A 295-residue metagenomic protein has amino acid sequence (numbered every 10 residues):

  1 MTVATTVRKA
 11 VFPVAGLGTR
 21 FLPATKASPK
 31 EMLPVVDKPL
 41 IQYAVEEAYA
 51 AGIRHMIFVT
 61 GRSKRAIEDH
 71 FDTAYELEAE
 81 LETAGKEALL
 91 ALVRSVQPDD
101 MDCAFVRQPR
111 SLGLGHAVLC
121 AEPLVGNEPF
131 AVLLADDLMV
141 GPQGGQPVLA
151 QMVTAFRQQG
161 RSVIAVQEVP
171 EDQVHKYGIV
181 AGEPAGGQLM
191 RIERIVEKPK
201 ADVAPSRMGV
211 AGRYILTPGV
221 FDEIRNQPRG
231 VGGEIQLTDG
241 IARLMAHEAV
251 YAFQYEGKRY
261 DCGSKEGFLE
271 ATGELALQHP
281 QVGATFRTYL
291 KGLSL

Functional and structural regions predicted by a protein language model:
M1-T6, T288-L295: Basic/polar N-terminal segments that are highly enriched at the extreme N-terminus, encompassing both cleavable
T2-K86, G144-A150: N-terminal glycine-rich phosphate-binding loop and ensuing alpha1 helix
K9, R54-M56, D102, P129 (+3 more regions): Residues at the starts of beta-strands that form the adenosine-phosphate
F12, F58, V132, I164-A165 (+1 more regions): Structural beta-sheet core signal
M32, C103-F105, S162-I164, V250-A252 (+1 more regions): Conserved beta-strand scaffold positions in the cores of enzyme catalytic domains, especially in NTP/NDP-utilizing
L40-Y43, H116-C120, G240: Well-ordered alpha-helical segments embedded in enzymatic catalytic cores
L77-E80, E87, V93-G182, L216-P218 (+1 more regions): Conserved beta-loop-beta/alpha segment of the NTase-like Rossmann-fold superfamily that binds/positions NTPs
A131, Q143-P147, V153-R157, P184-R287: Catalytic-core segments of class I nucleotidyltransferases/pyrophosphorylases that form NMP-activated intermediates
